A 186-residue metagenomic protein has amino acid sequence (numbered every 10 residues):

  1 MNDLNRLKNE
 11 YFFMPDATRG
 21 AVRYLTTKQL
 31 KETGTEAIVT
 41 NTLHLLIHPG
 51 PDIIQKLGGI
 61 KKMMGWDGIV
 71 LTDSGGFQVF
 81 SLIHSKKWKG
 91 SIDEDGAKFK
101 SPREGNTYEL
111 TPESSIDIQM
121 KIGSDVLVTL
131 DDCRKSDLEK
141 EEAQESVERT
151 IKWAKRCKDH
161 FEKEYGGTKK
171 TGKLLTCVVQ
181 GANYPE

Functional and structural regions predicted by a protein language model:
M1-T168: Non-catalytic, usually N-terminal nucleic-acid engagement modules in DNA/RNA processing proteins
E141, H160, T171-E186: Glycine/Thr-rich beta-alpha phosphate-binding loop at enzyme active sites
